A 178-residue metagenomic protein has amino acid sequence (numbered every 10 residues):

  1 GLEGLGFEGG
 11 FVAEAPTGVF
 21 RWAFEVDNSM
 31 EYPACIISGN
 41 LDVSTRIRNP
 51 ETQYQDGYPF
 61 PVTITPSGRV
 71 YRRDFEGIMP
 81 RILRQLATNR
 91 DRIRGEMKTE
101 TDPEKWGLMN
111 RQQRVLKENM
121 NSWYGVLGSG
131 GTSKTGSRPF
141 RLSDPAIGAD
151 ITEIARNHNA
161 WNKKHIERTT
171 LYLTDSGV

Functional and structural regions predicted by a protein language model:
G1-V178: Conserved acidic
